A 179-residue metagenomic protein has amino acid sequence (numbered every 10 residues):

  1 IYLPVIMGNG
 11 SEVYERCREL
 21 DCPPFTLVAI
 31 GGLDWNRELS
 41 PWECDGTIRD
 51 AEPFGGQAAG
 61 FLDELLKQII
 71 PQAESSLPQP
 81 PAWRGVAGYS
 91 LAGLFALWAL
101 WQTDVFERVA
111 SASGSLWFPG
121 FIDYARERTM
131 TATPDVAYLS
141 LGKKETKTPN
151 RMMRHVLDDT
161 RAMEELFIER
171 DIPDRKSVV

Functional and structural regions predicted by a protein language model:
I1-E64, Q68-S76: Serine-hydrolase catalytic machinery in alpha/beta-hydrolase-like enzymes
G32, A110-F118, G142-E145: Active-site nucleophile loop of the alpha/beta-hydrolase fold
W83-G88, A112: Short beta-strand immediately N-terminal to the catalytic nucleophile in serine-hydrolase-like folds
A87-A92, A96: Gly/Ala-rich beta-loop-alpha elbow adjacent to hydrolase catalytic centers
W98-R108: Conserved hydrolase catalytic core segment
P134-T146: Catalytic His-Asp charge-relay segment
K143-D174: Active-site-adjacent alpha-helix of alpha/beta-hydrolase-fold enzymes
V178: Conserved small/polar residues in nucleotide/adenosyl-binding loops
